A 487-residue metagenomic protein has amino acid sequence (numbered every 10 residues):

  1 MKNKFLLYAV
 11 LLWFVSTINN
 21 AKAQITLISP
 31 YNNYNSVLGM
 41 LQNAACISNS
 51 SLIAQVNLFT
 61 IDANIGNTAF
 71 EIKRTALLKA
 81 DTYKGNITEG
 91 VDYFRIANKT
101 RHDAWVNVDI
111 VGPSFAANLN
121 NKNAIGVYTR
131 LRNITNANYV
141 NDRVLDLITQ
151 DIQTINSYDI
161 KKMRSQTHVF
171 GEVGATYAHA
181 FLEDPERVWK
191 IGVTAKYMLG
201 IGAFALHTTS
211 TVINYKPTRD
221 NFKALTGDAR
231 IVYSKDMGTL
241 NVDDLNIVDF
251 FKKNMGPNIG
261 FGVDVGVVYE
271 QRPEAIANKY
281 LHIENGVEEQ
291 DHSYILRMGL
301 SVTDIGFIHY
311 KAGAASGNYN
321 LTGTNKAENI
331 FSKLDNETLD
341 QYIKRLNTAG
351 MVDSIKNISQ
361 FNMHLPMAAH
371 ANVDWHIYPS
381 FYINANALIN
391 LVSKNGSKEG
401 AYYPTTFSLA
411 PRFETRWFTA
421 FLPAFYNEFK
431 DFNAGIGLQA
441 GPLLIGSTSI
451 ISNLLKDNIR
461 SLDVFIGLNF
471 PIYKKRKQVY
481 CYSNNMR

Functional and structural regions predicted by a protein language model:
M1-N3: N-terminal secretory signal peptides that target proteins for export/translocation
L6-Y8, S29: Short helix-onset patch at the extreme N-terminus, typifying the N->h transition of secretory signal peptides
Y8-T17: Bacterial N-terminal signal peptides
I18-A23: Sec/Tat signal peptide C-region and signal peptidase I cleavage site
Q24-R487: Subset of outer-membrane beta-barrel
